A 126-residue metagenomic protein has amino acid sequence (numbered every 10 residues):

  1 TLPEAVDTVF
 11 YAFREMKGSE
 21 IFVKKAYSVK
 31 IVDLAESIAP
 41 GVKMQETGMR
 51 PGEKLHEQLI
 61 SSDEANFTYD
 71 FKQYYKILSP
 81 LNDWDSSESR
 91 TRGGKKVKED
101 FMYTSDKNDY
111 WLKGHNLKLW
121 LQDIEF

Functional and structural regions predicted by a protein language model:
T1-F126: Strand-loop microenvironment adjacent to phosphate/nucleotide-handling motifs in alpha/beta enzyme folds
